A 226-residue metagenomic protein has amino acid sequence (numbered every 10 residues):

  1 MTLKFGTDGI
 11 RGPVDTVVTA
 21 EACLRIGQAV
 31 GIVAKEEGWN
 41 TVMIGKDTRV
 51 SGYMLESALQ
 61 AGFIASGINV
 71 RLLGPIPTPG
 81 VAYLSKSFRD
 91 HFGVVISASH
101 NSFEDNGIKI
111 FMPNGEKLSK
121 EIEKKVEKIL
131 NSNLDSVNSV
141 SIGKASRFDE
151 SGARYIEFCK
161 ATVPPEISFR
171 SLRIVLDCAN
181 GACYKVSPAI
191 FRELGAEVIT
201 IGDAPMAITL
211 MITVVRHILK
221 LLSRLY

Functional and structural regions predicted by a protein language model:
M1, G6-I10, V14, L72 (+4 more regions): Glycine-rich, flexible loop/turn motifs
M1-S66, F92, A145-I174: An N-terminal, well-structured beta->alpha segment
T7-G9, D47, P75, I96-S99 (+4 more regions): Fold-independent oxyanion-binding glycine-rich loops and adjacent beta-strand/coil segments at enzyme active sites
G12, V33, N101, G181-C183: Short, acidic Gly/Pro/Ser/Thr-rich loop/turn segments
V18-L24, S57, P79, K86 (+2 more regions): Generic secondary-structure boundary signal with a strong preference for alpha-helix termini
I32, T41-D105, I190-Y226: N-terminal small/polar loop signature for handling phosphorylated ligands or for N-terminal nucleophile
N106-Y226: Gly/Ser/Thr-enriched, mixed-charge loops and adjacent short helices that form phosphate/oxyanion-binding elements
